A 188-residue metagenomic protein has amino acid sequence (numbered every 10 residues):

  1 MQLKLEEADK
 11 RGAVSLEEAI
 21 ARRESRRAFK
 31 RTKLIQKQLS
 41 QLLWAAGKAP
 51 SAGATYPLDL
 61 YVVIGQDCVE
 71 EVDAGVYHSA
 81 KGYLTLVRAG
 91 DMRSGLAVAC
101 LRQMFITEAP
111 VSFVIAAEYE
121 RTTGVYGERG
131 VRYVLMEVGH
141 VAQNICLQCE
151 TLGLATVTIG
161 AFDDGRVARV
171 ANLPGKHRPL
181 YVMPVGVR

Functional and structural regions predicted by a protein language model:
M1-A109, V170: N-terminal amphipathic, basic helical "cap/leader" segment at the start of enzyme domains
R23, L42, A46, L60 (+3 more regions): Small-aliphatic-rich amphipathic alpha-helix that forms the alpha element of a beta-alpha
A52, T156-I159, G175: Short, surface-exposed helix-loop/turn micro-motifs enriched in polar/charged residues
G65-D67, E118, R188: Solvent-exposed coil/turn segments that connect beta secondary-structure elements in extracytoplasmic/periplasmic
V76, S112-V114, V182-P184: Conserved hydrophobic/aromatic beta-strand scaffold that supports enzyme active sites
T107-P110, L154, K176-R178: Short coil/turn connectors at secondary-structure junctions
N172-R188: A glycine-rich helix N-cap at a beta->alpha junction
